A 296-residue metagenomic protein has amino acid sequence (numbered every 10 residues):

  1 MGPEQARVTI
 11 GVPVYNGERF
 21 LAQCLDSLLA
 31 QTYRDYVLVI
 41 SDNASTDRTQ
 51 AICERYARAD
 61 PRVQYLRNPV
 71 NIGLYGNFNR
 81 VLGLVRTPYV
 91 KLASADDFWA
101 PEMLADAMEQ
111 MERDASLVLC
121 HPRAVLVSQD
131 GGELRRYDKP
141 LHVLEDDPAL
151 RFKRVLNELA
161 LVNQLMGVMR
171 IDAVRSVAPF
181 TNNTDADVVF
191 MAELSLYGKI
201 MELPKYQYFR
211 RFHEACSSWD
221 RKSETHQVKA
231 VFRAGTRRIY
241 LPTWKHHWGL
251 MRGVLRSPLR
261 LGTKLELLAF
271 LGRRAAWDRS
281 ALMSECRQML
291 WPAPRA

Functional and structural regions predicted by a protein language model:
M1-S27: N-proximal low-complexity "stem/linker" segments adjacent to membrane-targeting elements
A22, D47-R55, E102: Acidic helix N-cap motif at the loop->helix transition within catalytic regions of sugar-transfer enzymes
D26-D35: Short, acidic, metal-binding catalytic loop of nucleotide-sugar glycosyltransferases
S27, D42-A51, V70, S94: A conserved acidic beta->alpha catalytic loop
N68-V85, F98, D106: Glycine-rich, basic loop-to-helix element that forms the pyrophosphate-binding segment of sugar-nucleotide handling
G83, A100, L144-E224: Conserved nucleotide-sugar donor-binding catalytic segment
V90: Short aromatic/hydrophobic "clamp" motif used to bind/position activated sugar donors
E102-R136: Conserved donor NDP-sugar-binding/catalytic core segment of glycosyltransferases
